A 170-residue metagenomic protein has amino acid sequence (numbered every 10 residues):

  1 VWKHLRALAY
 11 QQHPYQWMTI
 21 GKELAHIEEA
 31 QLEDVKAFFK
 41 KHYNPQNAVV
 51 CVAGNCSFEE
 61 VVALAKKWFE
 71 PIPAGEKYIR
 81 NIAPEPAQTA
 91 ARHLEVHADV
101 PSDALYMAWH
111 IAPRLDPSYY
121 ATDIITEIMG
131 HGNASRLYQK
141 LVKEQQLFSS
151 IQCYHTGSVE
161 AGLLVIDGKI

Functional and structural regions predicted by a protein language model:
V1-K77, E95, P113, A121 (+2 more regions): Charge-rich, well-structured scaffold segments of protease-associated domains
A7, K77-R136: His/Glu-based metal-binding/catalytic segments typifying zinc-dependent metallopeptidases
R136-E144: Short amphipathic alpha-helix segments
